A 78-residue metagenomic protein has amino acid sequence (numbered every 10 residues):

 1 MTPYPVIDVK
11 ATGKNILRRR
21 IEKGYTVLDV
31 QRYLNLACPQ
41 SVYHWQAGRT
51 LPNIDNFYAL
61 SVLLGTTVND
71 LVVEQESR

Functional and structural regions predicted by a protein language model:
M1-E22: A short, Lys/Arg-rich alpha-helix, primarily the initiator
K14, G24-Y25, A37, P52-D55: Residue-level signal for the short linker/turn that defines the boundary of a DNA-recognition helix
L17, L28, Y58: Residues within the helices of the helix-turn-helix
R20, Q31, S61: The alpha-helix within a helix-turn-helix
G24-H44: Short alpha-helical DNA-recognition segment
W45-Q46, N56: DNA major-groove recognition helix of helix-turn-helix
D55-D70: DNA major-groove recognition helix of helix-turn-helix/homeodomain DNA-binding modules
D70-R78: Short amphipathic recognition helices of helix-turn-helix/homeodomain-type DNA-binding modules
